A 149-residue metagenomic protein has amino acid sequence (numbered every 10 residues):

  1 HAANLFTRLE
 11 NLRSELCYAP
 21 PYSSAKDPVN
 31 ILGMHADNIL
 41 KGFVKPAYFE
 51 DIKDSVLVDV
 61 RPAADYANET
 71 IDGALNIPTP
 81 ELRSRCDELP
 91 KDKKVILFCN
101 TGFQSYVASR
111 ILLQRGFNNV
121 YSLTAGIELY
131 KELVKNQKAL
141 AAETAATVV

Functional and structural regions predicted by a protein language model:
H1-N4: Extended active-site and interfacial segments that coordinate phosphate-rich ligands in large catalytic machineries
F6, E10-V56, P62-I96, N100-V149: Rhodanese-like catalytic fold shared by cysteine-dependent sulfurtransferases and DSP/PTP-type phosphatases
